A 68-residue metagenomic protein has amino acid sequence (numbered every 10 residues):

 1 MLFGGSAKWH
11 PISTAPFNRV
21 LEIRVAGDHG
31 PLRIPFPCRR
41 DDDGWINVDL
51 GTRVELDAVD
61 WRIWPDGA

Functional and structural regions predicted by a protein language model:
L2-F17, L21: Surface-exposed ligand/attachment interfaces on beta-rich extracellular proteins
F3-A7, D28-R33: A generic short-segment signal for beta-strand/edge and adjacent turn/coil regions
N18-G30: Short hydrophobic/aromatic-rich beta-strand motifs
H29-A68: Acidic, glycine/polar-enriched metal-coordinating patches/loops that mediate binding to polyanionic ligands
